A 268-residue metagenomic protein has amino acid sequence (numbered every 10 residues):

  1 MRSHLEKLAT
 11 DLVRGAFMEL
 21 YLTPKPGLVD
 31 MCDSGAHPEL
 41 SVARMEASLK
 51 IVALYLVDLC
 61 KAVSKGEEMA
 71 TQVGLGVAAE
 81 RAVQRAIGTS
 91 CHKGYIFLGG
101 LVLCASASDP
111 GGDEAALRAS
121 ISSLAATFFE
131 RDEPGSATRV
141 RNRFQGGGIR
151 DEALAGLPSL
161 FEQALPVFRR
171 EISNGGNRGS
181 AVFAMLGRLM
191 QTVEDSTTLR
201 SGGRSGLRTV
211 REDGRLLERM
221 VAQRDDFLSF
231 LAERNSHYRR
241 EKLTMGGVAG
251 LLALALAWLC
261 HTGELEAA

Functional and structural regions predicted by a protein language model:
M1-V77, S106-S236, R240-K242, L259-A268: Phosphate-rich cofactor/ligand-interacting catalytic cores and adjacent structured alpha/beta frameworks
M69-A82, F97-L101: A short glycine/small-residue-enriched secondary-structure motif
R81-T89, R131-S136: Glycine- and aromatic-rich loop/turn segments at beta-sheet edges
A86-L103, A107, E241-A257: Conserved phosphate/anionic-ligand binding catalytic regions in large, soluble enzymes, centered on
